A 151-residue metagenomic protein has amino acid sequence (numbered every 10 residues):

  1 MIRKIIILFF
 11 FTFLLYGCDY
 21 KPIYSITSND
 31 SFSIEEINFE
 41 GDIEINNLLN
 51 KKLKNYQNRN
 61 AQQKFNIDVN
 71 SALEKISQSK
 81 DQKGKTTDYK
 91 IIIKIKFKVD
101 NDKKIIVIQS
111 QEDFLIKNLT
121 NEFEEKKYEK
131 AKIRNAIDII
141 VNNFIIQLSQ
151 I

Functional and structural regions predicted by a protein language model:
R3-L8: Sec-dependent signal peptide recognition, specifically the positively charged N-region followed immediately by
T12-E35: Bacterial Sec signal peptide processing site at the extreme N-terminus
K21-I26, Q111-L119: Mobile beta-alpha loop/short-helix "lid" or hinge segments that flank ligand
I23, Y56, I76-S77: Short beta-strands and strand-coil junctions in structured, solvent-facing domains, enriched
S33-N38, Q109-F114: Short amphipathic
N38, D42-A61: N-terminal secretory signal peptides
N50-K51, A61, F65, V69-V107 (+4 more regions): Surface-exposed short loop/turn segments
K54, N58, V141, I145-Q150: Sec-exported extracytoplasmic/periplasmic mature domains
